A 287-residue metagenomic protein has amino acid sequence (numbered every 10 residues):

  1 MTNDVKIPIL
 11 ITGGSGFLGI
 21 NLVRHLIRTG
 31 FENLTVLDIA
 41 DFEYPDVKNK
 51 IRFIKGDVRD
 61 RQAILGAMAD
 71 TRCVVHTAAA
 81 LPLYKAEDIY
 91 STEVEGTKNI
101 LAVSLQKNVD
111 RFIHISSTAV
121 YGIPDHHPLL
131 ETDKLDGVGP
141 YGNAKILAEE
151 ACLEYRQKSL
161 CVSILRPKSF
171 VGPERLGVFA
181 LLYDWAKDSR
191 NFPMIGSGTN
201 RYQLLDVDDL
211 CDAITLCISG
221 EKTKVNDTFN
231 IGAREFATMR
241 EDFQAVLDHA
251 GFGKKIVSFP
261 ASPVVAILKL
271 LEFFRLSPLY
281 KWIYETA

Functional and structural regions predicted by a protein language model:
I9-T29: N-terminal Rossmann NAD(P)H-binding glycine-rich loop of SDR-like oxidoreductase domains
I51, G56-E95, V103, T118-I123: NAD(P)H-binding glycine-rich loop region in Rossmannoid oxidoreductase-like domains and their noncatalytic homologs
Y90-T97, I113, A144-K145, Q203: Short alpha-helix in the Rossmann-fold core of NAD(P)-dependent oxidoreductases
E95, N99-P140, Y155: Conserved Rossmann-fold NAD(P)-dependent oxidoreductase catalytic core, especially the SDR/UDP-sugar
G122, S163-L181: Flexible, glycine-rich beta-alpha linker
I123, V138-S163: Active-site Tyr-X1-5-Lys
L147, R175-L181, I195-S219, N226-N230: Substrate-positioning beta->alpha
G220-Y280: Mid/C-terminal beta-alpha module of Rossmann-like enzyme folds, strongest in SDR-family dehydrogenases/epimerases
